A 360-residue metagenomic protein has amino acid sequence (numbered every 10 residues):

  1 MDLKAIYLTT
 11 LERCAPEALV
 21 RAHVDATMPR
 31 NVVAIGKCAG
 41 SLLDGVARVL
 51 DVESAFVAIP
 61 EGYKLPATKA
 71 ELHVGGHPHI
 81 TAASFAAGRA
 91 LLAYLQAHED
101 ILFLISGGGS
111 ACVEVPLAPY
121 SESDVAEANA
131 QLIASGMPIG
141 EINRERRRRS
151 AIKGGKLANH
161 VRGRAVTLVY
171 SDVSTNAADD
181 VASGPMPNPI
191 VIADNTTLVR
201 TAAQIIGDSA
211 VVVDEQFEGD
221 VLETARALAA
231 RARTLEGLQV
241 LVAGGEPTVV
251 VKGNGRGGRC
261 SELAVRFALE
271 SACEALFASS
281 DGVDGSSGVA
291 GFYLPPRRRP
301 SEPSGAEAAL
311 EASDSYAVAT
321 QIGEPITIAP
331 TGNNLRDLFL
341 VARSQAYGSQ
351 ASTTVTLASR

Functional and structural regions predicted by a protein language model:
M1-V33, S41-V46: An N-terminal, well-structured beta->alpha segment
A34, V57-I59, L102-G107, T167-V173 (+3 more regions): Short beta-strand segments
A58-Y63, F217, P247-G291: Active-site catalytic microenvironments in core metabolic enzymes, especially phosphate/sugar-handling
P60-A97: Glycine-rich oxoanion-binding loops at beta->alpha junctions
A118-N188: Internal gly/pro-rich beta-alpha loop/helix module that stabilizes soluble enzyme cofactors or their anionic handles
Y120-M137, P187-I190, G253-F277: Gly/Ser/Thr-rich active-site loops/lids in small-molecule metabolic enzymes that frequently grip phosphoryl groups
H160-Y170, S174-T234: Accessory alpha-helical/coil subdomains and C-terminal extensions that flank or cap enzyme catalytic cores
V265-G348, S352-R360: Internal helix-turn-beta structural module
